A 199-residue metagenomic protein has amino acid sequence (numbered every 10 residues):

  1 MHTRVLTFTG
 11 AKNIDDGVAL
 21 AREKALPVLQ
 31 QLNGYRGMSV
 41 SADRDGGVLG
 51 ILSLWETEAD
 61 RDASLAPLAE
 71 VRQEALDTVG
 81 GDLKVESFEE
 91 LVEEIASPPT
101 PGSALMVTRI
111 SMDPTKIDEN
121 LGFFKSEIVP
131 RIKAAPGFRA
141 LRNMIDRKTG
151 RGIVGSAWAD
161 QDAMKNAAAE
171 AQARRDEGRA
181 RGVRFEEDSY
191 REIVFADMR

Functional and structural regions predicted by a protein language model:
M1-G50, L54-I153, A157-R199: Short S/T/G/P-rich N-terminal loop/turn motif that feeds into the first structured element of a domain
